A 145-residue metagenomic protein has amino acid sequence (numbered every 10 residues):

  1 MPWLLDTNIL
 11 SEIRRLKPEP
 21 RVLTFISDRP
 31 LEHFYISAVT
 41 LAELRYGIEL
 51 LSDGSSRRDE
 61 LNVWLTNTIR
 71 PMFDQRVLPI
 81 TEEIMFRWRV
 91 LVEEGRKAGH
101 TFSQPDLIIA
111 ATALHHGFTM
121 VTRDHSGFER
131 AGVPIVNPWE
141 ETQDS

Functional and structural regions predicted by a protein language model:
M1, T24-D28, T68-I69, V77 (+2 more regions): Short secondary-structure boundary/capping segments
M1-P2, A110-S145: Acidic, PIN/NYN-like endoribonuclease modules and their adjacent C-terminal/linker elements
M1-V39, I48-N67, T142-S145: Short, well-structured N-terminal submotif of metal-dependent ribonuclease cores
D6-N8, D106, D124: Acidic active-site catalytic centers that drive phospho-/nucleotidyl reactions and related ester hydrolyses
L10, L41-L44, M85, F128: A generic structural signal for short hydrophobic patches within well-formed alpha-helices
S37, I80-E82, R123, P138: Conserved beta-strand termini and adjacent loop/short-helix elements that scaffold enzyme active sites in alpha/beta
Y46-S52, P71-T119: Active-site neighborhoods of divalent-metal-dependent phosphate/nucleic-acid chemistry enzymes
